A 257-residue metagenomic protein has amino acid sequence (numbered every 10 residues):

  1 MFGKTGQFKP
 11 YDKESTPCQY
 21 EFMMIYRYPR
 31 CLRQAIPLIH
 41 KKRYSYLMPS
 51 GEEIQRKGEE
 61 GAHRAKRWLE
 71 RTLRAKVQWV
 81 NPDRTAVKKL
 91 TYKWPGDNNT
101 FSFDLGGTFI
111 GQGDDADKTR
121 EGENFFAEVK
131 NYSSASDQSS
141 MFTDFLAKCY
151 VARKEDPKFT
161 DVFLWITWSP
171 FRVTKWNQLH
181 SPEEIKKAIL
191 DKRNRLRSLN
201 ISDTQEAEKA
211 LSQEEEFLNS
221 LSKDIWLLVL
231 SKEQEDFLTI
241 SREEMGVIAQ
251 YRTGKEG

Functional and structural regions predicted by a protein language model:
F2-G257: Mixed-charge (Asp/Glu-Lys/Arg
